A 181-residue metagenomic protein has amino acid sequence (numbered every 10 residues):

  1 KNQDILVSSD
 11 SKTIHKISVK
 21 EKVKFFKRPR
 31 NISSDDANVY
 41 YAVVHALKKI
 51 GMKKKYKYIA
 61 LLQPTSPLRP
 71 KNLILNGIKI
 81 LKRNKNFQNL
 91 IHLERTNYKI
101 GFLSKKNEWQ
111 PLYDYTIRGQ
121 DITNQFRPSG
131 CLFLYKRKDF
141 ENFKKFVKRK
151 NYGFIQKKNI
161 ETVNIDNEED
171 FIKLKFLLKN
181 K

Functional and structural regions predicted by a protein language model:
K1-L6: Short loop->beta transition adjacent to catalytic acidic/histidine clusters or analogous donor-positioning motifs
V7-S9, L134, I165: Short beta-strand scaffold positions
S8, R28, L62, H92-L93: Generic beta-sheet signal
S9-I14, D139: Short, polar loop motifs at secondary-structure junctions
K12-A60, L68-N76: Short phosphate-binding loop-to-helix
D36, Y41, H45, P67-I160: Conserved core of the sugar-phosphate nucleotidyltransferase
N142, I155-K181: Hydrophobic helical membrane-anchoring modules
